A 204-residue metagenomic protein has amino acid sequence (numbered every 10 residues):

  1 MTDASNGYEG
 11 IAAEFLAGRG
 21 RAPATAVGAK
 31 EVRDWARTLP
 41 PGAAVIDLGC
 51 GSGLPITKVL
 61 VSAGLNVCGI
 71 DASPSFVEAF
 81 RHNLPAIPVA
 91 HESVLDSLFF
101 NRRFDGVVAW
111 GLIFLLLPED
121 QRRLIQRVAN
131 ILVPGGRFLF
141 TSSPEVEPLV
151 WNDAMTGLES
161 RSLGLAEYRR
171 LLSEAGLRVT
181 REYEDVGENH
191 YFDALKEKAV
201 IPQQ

Functional and structural regions predicted by a protein language model:
M1-P40: Conserved class I S-adenosyl-L-methionine
I46, S52-D96: Class I SAM-dependent methyltransferase SAM/SAH-binding core
V108-A109: A conserved beta-strand element that flanks and buttresses the S-adenosyl-L-methionine
R122-P134: A short glycine-rich, Lys/Arg-flanked "PGG" loop and its adjoining helix->strand segment in the class I
G135-S142: Conserved beta-strand signature within the Rossmann-like core of class I S-adenosyl-L-methionine
S143-E159: Short, glycine-/aromatic-enriched active-site segment of Class I SAM-dependent methyltransferases
S160-A175: Short alpha-helix
E184-Q204: Core SAM-dependent methyltransferase catalytic element
